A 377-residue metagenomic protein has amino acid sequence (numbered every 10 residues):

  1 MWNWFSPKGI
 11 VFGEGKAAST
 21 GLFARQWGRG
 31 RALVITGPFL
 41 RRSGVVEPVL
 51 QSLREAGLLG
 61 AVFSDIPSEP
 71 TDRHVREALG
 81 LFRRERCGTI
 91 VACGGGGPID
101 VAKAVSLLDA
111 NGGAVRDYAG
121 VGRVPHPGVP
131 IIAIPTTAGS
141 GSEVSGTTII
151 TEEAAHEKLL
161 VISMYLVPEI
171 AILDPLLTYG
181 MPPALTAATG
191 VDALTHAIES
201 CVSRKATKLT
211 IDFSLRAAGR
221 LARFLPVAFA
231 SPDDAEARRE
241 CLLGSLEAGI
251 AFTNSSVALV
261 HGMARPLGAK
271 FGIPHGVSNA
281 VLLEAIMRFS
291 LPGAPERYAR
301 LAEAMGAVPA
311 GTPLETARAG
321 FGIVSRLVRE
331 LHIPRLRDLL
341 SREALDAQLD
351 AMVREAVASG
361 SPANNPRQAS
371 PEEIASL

Functional and structural regions predicted by a protein language model:
M1-W27: N-terminal amphipathic/basic leader segments beginning at the initiator methionine
A17-T20, R42-V45, D72-H74, G97-K103 (+3 more regions): Short glycine/serine/threonine-rich phosphate/pyrophosphate-binding segments that cradle anionic phosphate groups
A18-L33, Q51-A56, R84, E330: Glycine-rich phosphate/diphosphate-binding loops that line cofactor/substrate pockets in enzymes
L33-V34, T89-V91, I132: Conserved beta-strand elements of the Class I
R41-R116, P226-R238: N-terminal small/polar loop signature for handling phosphorylated ligands or for N-terminal nucleophile
A110-A206, R297-R300, A304: A glycine/threonine-rich phosphate-anchoring loop and its flanking beta-alpha core in nucleotide/phosphate-binding
S200-R326: Active-site segments that bind and position negatively charged phosphate/pyrophosphate groups
E284-L377: Mobile late-domain/C-terminal helix-loop "cap" segments that border catalytic sites or the cytosolic face
